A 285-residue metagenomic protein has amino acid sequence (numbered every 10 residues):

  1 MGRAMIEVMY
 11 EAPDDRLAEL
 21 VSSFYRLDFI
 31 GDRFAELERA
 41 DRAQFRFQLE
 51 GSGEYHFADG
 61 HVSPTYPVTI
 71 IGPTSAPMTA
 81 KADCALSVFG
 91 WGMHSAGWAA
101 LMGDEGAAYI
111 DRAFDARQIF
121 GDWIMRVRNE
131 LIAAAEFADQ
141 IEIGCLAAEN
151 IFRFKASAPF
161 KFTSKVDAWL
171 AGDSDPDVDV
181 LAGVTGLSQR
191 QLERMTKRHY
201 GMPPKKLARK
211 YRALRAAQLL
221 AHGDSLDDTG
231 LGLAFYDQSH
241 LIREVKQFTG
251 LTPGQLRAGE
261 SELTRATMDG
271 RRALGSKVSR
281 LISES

Functional and structural regions predicted by a protein language model:
M1-K165, W169-D179, V184-Q189, M202-P203 (+3 more regions): Alpha-helical bundle regulatory/interaction domains
S164-K165, A208, R212-R215: Pre-recognition alpha-helix immediately N-terminal to the DNA-recognition helix within helix-turn-helix or winged-helix
D179, E193-R198, M202-A208: Long, low-complexity intrinsically disordered regions
R194, L214-Q218: Contiguous, well-ordered alpha-helical segments that form the cores/surfaces of helical PPI scaffolds
M195, K210, R243, G259: Residue-level "edge-of-site" marker
T196-M202, E244-Q255: A secondary-structure capping/hinge motif
